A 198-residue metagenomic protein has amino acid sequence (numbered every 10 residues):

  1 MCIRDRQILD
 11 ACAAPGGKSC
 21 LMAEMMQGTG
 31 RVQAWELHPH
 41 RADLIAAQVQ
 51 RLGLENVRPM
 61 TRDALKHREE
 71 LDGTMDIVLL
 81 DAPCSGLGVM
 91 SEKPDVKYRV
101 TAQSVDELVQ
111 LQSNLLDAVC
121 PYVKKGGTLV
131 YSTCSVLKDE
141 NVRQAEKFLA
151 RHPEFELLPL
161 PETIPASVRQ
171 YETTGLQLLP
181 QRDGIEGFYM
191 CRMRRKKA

Functional and structural regions predicted by a protein language model:
R4-A198: S-adenosylmethionine
